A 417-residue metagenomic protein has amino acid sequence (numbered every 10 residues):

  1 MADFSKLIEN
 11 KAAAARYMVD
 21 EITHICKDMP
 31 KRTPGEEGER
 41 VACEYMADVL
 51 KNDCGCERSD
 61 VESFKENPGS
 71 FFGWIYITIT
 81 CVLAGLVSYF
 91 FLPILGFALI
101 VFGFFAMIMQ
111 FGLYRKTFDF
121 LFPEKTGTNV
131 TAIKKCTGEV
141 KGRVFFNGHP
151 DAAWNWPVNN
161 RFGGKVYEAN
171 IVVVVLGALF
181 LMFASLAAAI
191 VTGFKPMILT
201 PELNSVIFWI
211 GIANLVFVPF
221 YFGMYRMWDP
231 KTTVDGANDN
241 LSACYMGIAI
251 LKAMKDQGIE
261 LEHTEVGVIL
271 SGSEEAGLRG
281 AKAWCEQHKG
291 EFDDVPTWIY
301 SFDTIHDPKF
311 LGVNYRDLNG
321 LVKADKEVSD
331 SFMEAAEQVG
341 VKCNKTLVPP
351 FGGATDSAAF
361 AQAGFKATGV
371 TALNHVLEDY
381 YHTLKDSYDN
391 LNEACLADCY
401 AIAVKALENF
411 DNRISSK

Functional and structural regions predicted by a protein language model:
M1-G38, A47-R58, F72-G73, K134-K135 (+4 more regions): N-terminal hydrophobic or amphipathic helices/low-complexity stretches enriched in small/hydrophobic/Pro/Gly
S5-A12, M29-E37, F118, K231-N238 (+2 more regions): Second-shell loop/turn segments in exported
A12, R16-V19, T33-V41, L241 (+3 more regions): Soluble non-cytosolic domains of exported or imported proteins
Y17-D20, H24, V41, Y45 (+7 more regions): Extracytoplasmic/secreted proteins, especially bacterial periplasmic and envelope-associated proteins
P30-K31, S63, I305-K417: Active-site-adjacent substrate-binding region of metalloamidase/peptidase-like peptide-processing proteins
K31-K135, P157-V206, N344: A non-catalytic alpha/beta surface segment that caps or lines the substrate-entry region of metallo-dependent hydrolase
G103-T131, E139-G142, A152-P157, A188-N214 (+3 more regions): Acidic/histidine-rich catalytic neighborhood of metal-dependent amide-processing enzymes
R143-N147: Short beta-strand element of the alpha/beta-hydrolase
